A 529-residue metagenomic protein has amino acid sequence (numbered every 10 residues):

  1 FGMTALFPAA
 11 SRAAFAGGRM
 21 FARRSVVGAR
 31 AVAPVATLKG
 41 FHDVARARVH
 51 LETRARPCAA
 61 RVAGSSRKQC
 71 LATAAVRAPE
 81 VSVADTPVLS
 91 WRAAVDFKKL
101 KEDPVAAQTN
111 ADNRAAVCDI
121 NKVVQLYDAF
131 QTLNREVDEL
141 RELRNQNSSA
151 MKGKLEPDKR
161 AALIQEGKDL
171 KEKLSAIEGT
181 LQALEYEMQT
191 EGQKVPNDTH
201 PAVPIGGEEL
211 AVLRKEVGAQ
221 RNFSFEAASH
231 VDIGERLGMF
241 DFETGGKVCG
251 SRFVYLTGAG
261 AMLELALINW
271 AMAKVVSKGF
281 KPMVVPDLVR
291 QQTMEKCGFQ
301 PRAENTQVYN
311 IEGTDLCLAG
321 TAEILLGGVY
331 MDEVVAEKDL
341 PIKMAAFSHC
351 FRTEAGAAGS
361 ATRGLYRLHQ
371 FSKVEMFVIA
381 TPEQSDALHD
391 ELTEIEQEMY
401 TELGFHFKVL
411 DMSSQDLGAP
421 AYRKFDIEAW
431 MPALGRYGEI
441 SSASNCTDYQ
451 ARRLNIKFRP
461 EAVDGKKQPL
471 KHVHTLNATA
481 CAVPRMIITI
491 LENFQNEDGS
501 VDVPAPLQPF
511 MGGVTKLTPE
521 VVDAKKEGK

Functional and structural regions predicted by a protein language model:
F1-A60: N-terminal chloroplast transit peptides
G2, G167, K171-L174, E178 (+7 more regions): Short, well-ordered alpha-helical packing segments
P8, H42, H50, R54 (+9 more regions): Histidine (H) residue identity feature
V26, V32-V35, R48-H50, C58-R61 (+1 more regions): N-terminal alpha-helical targeting/anchoring segments
R67, A75-V83, G167-E178, A227-G245 (+1 more regions): Compositionally biased, low-hydrophobicity segments enriched in charged and small polar residues
W91, E216-K529: TRNA-recognition modules of translation machinery and tRNA-sensing kinases, especially anticodon-binding
